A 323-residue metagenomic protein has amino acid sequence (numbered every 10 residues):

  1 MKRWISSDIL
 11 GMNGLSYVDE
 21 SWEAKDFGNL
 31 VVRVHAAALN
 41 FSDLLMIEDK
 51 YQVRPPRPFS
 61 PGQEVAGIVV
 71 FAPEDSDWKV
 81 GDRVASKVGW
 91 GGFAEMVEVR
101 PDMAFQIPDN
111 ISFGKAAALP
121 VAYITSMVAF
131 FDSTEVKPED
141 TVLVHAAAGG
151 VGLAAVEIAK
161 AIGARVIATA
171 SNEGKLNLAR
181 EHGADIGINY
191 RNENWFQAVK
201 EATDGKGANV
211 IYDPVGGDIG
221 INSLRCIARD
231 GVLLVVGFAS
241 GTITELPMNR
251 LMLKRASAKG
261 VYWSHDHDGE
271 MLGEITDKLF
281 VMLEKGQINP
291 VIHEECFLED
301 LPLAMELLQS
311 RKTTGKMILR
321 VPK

Functional and structural regions predicted by a protein language model:
W22-A38, K50-G91: Glycine-rich beta-strand-centered segment in the early N-terminal region that forms part of a ligand/cofactor-binding
L45, R83-A146, E181: NAD(P)H dinucleotide-binding glycine-rich loop of Rossmann-like/cofactor-binding domains, especially the beta1-alpha1
T125, V151, I219: Hydrophobic/small residue at the entry helix of a nucleotide-binding pocket
A146-A147, V215: NAD(P)H cofactor-binding loop motif with strongest signal on the N-terminal glycine-rich segment
A148, V156: N-terminal Rossmann NAD(P)H-binding glycine-rich loop of SDR-like oxidoreductase domains
K160-I219: Adenosine-nucleotide cofactor-binding segment
D218-I288, R320-K323: Glycine-rich phosphate-binding loop and adjacent beta-alpha segment of Rossmann(oid) nucleotide-cofactor-binding
K285-E294, P302-K323: C-terminal capping/lid region of NAD(P)-dependent oxidoreductase domains
